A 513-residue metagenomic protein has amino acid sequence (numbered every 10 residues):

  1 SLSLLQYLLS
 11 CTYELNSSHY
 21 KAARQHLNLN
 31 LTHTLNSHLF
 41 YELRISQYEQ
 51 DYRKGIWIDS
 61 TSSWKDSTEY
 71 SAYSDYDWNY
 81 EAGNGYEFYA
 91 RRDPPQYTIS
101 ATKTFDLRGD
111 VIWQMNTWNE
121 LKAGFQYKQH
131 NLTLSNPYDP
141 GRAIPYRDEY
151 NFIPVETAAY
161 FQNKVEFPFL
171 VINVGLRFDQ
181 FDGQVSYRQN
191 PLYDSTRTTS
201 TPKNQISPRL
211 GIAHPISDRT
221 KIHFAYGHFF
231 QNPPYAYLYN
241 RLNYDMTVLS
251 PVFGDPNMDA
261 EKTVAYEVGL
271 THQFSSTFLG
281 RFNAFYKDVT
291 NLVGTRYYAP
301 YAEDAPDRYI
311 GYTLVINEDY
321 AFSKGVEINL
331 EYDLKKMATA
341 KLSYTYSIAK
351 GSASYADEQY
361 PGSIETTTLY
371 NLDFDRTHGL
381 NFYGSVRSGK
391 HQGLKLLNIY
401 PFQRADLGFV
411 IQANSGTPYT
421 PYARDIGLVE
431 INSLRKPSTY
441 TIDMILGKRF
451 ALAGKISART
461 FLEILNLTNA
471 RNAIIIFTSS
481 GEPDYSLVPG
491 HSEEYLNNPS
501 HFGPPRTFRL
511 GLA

Functional and structural regions predicted by a protein language model:
S1-H130, L279-R281: Outer-membrane beta-barrel domain signature, strongest for Gram-negative TonB-dependent receptors and also present
L2, Q47-D51, Y127-T133, F167-F169 (+9 more regions): Transmembrane beta-strands of outer-membrane beta-barrel pores
A23-L29, I45, K103-G109, V155-F161 (+9 more regions): Hydrophobic, lipid-facing positions within transmembrane beta-strands of outer-membrane proteins
H38-Y41, W118-L121, F169-I172, R219-I222 (+6 more regions): Repeated loop/turn-to-beta-strand initiation elements of outer-membrane beta-barrel proteins
E42, S46, P215, K221-G227 (+3 more regions): Membrane-embedded beta-barrel scaffold of Gram-negative outer-membrane proteins
R92-P94, K103-D106, W118-R219, P233 (+2 more regions): Signature of Gram-negative outer-membrane beta-barrel scaffolds
Y286-D288, P300-A302, P306-S415: Gram-negative outer-membrane beta-barrel transporters
I399-D425, T441, K448-A513: C-terminal beta-signal and adjacent terminal beta-strands/loops of Gram-negative outer-membrane beta-barrel proteins
